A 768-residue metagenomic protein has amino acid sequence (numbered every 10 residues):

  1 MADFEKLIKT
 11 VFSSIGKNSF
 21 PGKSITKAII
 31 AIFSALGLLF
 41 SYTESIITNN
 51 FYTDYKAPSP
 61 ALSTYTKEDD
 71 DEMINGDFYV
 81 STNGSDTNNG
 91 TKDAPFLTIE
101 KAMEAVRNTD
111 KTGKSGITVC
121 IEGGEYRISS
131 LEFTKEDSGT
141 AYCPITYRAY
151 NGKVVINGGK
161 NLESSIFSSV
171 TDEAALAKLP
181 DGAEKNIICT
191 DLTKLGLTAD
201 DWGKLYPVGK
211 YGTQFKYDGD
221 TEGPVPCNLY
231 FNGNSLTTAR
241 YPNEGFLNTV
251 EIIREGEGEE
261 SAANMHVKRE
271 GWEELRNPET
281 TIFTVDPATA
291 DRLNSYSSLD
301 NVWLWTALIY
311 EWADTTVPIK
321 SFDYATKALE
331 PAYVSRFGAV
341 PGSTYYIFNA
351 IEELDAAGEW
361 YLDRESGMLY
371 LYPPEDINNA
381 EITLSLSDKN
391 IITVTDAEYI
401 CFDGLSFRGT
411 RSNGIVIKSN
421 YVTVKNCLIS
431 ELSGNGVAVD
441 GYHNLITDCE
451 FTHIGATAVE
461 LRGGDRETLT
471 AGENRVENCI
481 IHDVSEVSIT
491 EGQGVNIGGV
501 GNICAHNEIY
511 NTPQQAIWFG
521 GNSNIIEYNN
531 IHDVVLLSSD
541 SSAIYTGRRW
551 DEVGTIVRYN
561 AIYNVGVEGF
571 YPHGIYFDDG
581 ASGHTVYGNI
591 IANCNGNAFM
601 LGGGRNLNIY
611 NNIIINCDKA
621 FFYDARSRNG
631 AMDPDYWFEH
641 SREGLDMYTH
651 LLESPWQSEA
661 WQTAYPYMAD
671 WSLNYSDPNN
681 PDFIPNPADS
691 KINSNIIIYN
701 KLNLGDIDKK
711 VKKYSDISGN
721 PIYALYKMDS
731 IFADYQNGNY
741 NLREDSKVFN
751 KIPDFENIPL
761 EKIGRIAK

Functional and structural regions predicted by a protein language model:
T26-E44: Sec-dependent N-terminal signal peptides of Gram-positive bacterial secreted proteins and lipoproteins
L39-S63: Sec-dependent signal peptide cleavage junction
M73-K418, F638-S658, T663, D677-P681 (+3 more regions): Extracellular polysaccharide-degrading/modifying enzymes targeting complex plant/algal/animal polysaccharides
G76, S115-I117, S129, C143-I145 (+21 more regions): The right-handed parallel beta-helix/beta-solenoid scaffold, focusing on the short coil/turn and N-cap positions
C120, E132, T146-R148, V155-N157 (+20 more regions): Extracellular beta-strand solenoid repeats
S129-E136, T140-T146, N151, T585-A592 (+1 more regions): Predominantly extracellular beta-rich ligand-binding scaffolds that present long acidic/polar faces for carbohydrate
S130-L131, R411-V416, S433-D440, G455-L461 (+8 more regions): Short glycine/acidic-rich loop motifs that flank beta-strands on beta-rich extracellular proteins
E398-R408, Y421-S433, H443-A456, T468-S485 (+8 more regions): Right-handed parallel beta-helix
